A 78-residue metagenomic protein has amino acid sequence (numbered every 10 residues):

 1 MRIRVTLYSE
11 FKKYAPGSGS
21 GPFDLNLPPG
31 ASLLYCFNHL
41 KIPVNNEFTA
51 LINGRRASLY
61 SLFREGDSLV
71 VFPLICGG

Functional and structural regions predicted by a protein language model:
M1-G77: Ubiquitin-like/PB1-type beta-grasp interaction modules and other compact soluble beta-rich domains
